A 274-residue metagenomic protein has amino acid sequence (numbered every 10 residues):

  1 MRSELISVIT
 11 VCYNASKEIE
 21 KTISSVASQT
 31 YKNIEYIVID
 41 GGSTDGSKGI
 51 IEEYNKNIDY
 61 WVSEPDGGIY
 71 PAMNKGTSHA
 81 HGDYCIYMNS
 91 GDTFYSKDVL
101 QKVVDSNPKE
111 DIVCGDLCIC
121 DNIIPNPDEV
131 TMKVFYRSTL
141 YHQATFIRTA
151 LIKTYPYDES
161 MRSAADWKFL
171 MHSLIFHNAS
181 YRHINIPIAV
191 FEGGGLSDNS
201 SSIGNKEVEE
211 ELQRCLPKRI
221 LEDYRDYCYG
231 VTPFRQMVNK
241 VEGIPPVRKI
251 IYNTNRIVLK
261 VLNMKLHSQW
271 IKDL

Functional and structural regions predicted by a protein language model:
M1-S28: N-proximal low-complexity "stem/linker" segments adjacent to membrane-targeting elements
E4-S7, E35, K168: Cell-envelope/extracellular polymer assembly enzymes that use nucleotide-activated donors
K32, D40-G49, N89, T93: A conserved acidic beta->alpha catalytic loop
S47, S63-A80: Glycine-rich, basic loop-to-helix element that forms the pyrophosphate-binding segment of sugar-nucleotide handling
C85: Short aromatic/hydrophobic "clamp" motif used to bind/position activated sugar donors
T93, K97-P125: Conserved donor NDP-sugar-binding/catalytic core segment of glycosyltransferases
G115, N122-E211, L216: Conserved nucleotide-sugar donor-binding catalytic segment
P217-L274: Membrane-proximal basic amphipathic "stem/tether" segments
